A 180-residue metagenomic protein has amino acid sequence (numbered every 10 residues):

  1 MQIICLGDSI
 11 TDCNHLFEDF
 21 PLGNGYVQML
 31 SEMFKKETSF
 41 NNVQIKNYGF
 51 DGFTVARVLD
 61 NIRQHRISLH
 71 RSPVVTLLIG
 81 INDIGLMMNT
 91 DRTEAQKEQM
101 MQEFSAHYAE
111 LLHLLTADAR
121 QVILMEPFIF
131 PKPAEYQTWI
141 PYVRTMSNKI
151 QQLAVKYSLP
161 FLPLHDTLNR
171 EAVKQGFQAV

Functional and structural regions predicted by a protein language model:
M1-D51, R63-R71: Serine-esterase "nucleophile elbow" of acetyl-processing enzymes
G7, G49-T54, I81, P133: Short glycine-rich, polar/acidic loop-and-turn segments at beta strand-coil junctions
I10, G52-T54, I129, L168: Residue-level detector of flexible, active-site-proximal loop/helix-junction positions within diverse enzyme catalytic
C13-L16, A56, P133-A134: A generic structural signal for short coil/turn motifs at secondary-structure boundaries
P21-N24, G52, A56, Q102 (+1 more regions): Conserved phosphate-coordination/catalytic loops
E32-K36, N41-Q44, L59-V180: Alpha-helical cap/lid subdomain in secreted, periplasmic, or secretory-pathway luminal O-acyl-processing enzymes
